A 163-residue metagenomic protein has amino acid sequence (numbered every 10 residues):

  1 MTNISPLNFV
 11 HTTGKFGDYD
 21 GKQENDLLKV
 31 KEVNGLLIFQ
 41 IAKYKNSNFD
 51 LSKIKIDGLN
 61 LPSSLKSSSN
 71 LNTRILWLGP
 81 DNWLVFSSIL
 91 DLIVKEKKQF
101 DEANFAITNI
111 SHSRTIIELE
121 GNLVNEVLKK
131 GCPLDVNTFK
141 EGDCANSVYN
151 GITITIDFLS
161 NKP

Functional and structural regions predicted by a protein language model:
M1-P163: Basic, glycine/lysine-rich polyanion-binding surfaces/domains
